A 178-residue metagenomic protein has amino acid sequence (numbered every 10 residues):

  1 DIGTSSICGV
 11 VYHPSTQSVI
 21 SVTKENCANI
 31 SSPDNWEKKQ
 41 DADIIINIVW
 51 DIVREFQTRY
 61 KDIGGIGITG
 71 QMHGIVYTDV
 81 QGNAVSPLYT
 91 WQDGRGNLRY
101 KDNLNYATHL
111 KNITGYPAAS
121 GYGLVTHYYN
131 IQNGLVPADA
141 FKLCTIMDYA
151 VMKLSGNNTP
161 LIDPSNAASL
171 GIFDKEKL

Functional and structural regions predicted by a protein language model:
I2-P87, N112, D139: N-terminal glycine/serine-rich phosphate-binding loop of ATP-dependent small-molecule kinases, especially carbohydrate
I2-T4, L110-L178: Gly/Ser/Thr-rich active-site cleft segment
K24, K101-N103, L154, N158-T159: Short, compositionally biased low-complexity segments
S31-W36, L98-D102, G171-F173: Short, charged, surface-exposed secondary-structure boundary motifs
I45, V49, G96, G123: Conserved donor sugar-nucleotide recognition element shared by glycan-biosynthetic enzymes
R54, T58-T90, Y116-G121, V151-D174: Short beta-strand-loop/turn "lid" adjacent to the catalytic site in phosphate-handling enzymes
D93: Carbohydrate-associated surface elements
D102-L110: Acceptor-binding helix/loop patch of EC 2.4 sugar-transfer enzymes, predominantly nucleotide-sugar-dependent
